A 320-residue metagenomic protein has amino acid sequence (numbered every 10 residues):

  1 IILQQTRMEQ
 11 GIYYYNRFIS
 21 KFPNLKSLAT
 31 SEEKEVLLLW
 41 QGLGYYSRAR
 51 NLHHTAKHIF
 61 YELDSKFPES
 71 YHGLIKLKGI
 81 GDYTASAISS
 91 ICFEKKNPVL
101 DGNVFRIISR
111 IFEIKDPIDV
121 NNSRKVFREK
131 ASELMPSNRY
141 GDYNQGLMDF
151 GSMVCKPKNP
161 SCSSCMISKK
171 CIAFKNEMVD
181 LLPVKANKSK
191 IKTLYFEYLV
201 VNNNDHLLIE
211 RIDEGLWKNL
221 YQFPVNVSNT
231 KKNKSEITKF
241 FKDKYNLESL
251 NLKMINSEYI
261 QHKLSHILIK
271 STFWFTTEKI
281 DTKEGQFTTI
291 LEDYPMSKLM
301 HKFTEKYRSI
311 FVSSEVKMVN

Functional and structural regions predicted by a protein language model:
I1-S161, I167-D180, E248: Catalytic cores of DNA base-excision repair glycosylases
S152-N320: Intrinsically disordered, low-complexity, charged terminal extensions of DNA damage-control enzymes
